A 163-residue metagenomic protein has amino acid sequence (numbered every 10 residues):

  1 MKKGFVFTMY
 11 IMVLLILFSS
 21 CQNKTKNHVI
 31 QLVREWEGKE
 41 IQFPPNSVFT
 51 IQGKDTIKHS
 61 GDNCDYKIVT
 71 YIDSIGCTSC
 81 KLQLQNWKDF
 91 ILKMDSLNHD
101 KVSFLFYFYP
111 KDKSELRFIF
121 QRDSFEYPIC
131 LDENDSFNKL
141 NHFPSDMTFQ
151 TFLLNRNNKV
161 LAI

Functional and structural regions predicted by a protein language model:
M1-M9: Bacterial N-terminal signal peptides that target proteins for export
L17-S20: C-terminal motif of bacterial Sec signal peptides marking the signal peptidase cleavage site
N23-G61, K81-L82: N-terminal "domain-start" segment that seeds a small globular fold
S47, D55-T56, S74, S96 (+2 more regions): Coil residues (strongly favoring Ser/Thr
T56-F90: Short active-site neighborhood of thiol/selenol oxidoreductases, capturing the structured segment around
G76, L82-R122, N138-K139: Structural microenvironment flanking redox-active thiols in thiol-disulfide oxidoreductases
R117-F149: Short, internal strand/loop/helix patches that form the active-site neighborhood or redox-interaction surface
T148-I163: A short, hydrophobic beta-strand/beta-hairpin element that forms part of a small beta-sheet core
